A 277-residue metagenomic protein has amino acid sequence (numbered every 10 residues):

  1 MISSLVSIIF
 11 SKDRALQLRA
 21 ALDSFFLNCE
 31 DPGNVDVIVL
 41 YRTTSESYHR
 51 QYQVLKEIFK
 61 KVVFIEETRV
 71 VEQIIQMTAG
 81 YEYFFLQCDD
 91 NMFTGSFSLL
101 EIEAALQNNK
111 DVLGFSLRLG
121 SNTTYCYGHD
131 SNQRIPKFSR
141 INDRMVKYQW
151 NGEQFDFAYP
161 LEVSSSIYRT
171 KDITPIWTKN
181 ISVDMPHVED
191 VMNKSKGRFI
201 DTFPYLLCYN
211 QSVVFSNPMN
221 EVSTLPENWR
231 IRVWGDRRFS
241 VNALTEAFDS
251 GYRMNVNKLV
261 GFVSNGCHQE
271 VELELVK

Functional and structural regions predicted by a protein language model:
S4-V6, D36: Cell-envelope/extracellular polymer assembly enzymes that use nucleotide-activated donors
R14-C29, Q51: Short, well-formed alpha-helical segments that are part of the catalytic scaffolds of diverse glycosyltransferases
G33-E46: Short beta-strand/loop segment that forms part of the nucleotide-sugar
E66-A79: Glycine-rich, basic loop-to-helix element that forms the pyrophosphate-binding segment of sugar-nucleotide handling
Y81-M92: Short beta-strand-to-loop acidic/aromatic patch adjacent to the donor-nucleotide binding site
N91-A104: Acidic donor-binding/catalytic loop of UDP-sugar-dependent glycosyltransferases, especially processive GT2
E101-S182: Conserved catalytic core of nucleotide-sugar-dependent glycosyltransferases
S165, K171-K277: C-terminal catalytic/acceptor-binding lobe
